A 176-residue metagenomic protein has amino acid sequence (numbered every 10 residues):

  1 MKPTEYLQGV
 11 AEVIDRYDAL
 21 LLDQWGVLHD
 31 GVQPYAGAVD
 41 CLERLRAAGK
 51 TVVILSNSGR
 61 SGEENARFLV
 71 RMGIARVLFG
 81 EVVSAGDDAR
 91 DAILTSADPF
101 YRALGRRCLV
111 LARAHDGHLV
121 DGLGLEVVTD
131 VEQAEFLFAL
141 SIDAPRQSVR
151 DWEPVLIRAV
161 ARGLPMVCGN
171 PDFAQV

Functional and structural regions predicted by a protein language model:
M1-V176: HAD-like aspartate-dependent phosphatase fold
